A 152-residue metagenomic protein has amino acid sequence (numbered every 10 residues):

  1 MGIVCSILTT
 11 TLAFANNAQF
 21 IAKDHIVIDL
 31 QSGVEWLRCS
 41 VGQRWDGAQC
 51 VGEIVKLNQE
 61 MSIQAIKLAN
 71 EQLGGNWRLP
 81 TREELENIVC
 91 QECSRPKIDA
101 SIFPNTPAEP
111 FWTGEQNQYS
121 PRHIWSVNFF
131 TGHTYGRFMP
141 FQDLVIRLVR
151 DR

Functional and structural regions predicted by a protein language model:
G2-R78, R82-R152: Glycine-aromatic-enriched surface loops/turns that form tight recognition elements
